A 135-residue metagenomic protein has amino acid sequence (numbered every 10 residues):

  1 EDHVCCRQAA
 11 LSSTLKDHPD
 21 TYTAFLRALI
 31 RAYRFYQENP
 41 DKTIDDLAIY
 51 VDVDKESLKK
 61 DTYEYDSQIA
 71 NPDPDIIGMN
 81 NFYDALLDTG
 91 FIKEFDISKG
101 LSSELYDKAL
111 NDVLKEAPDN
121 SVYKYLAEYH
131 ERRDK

Functional and structural regions predicted by a protein language model:
E1: Phosphate-binding core of ATP-grasp and ATP-grasp-like enzymes
V4-D20: A bilobed periplasmic-binding-protein/Venus flytrap-type ligand-binding module shared by bacterial periplasmic
R7, R27, R31-R34, H130-R133: Arginine residue identity/basic-tract feature
Q8, Q37, Q68, K108-N111 (+1 more regions): Residue-identity detector for glutamine
S12-S13, S57, S67, S98 (+2 more regions): Generic serine detector
S12-T14, I77-N81, L110-N120: Short, structured secondary-structure boundary patches
H18-F95: Secondary-structure end/capping motifs
L87-K135: Conserved C-terminal helix/tail region of periplasmic/extracytoplasmic solute-binding proteins
